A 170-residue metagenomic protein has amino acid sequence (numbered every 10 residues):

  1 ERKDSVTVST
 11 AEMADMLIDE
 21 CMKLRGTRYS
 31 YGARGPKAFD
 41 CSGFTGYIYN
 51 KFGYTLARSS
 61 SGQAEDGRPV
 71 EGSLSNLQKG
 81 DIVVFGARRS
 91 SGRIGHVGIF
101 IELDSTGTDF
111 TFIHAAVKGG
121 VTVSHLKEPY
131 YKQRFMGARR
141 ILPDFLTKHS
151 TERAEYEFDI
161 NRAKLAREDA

Functional and structural regions predicted by a protein language model:
E1-C21: N-terminal hydrophobic or amphipathic helices/low-complexity stretches enriched in small/hydrophobic/Pro/Gly
R2, M22-Y31: Acidic/histidine-rich, surface-exposed loop or edge segments in extracytoplasmic proteins
A14-M22, G26, S42-G46, L77 (+2 more regions): Extracytoplasmic/secreted envelope proteins and their assembly/folding machinery, especially bacterial periplasmic
T27-K79: Catalytic cysteine-centered active-site loop
E71, H96-A170: Aromatic- and glycine-rich peptidoglycan recognition patches
R89-S91: Short, charged beta-turn/beta-strand-edge "cap" motif at the junction between a beta-strand and an adjacent loop
